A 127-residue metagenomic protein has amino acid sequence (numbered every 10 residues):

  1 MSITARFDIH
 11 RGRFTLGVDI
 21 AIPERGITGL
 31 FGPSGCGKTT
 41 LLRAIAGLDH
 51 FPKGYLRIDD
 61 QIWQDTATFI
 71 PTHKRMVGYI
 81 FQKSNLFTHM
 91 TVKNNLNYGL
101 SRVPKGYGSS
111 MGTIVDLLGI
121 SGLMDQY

Functional and structural regions predicted by a protein language model:
T28-G29, Y79: Short beta-strand immediately N-terminal to the Walker A/P-loop
F31-P33: The feature captures the beta-strand-to-loop junction immediately N-terminal to the Walker
A46: Helix-to-loop junction immediately C-terminal to a conserved catalytic motif
P52-W63: ABC nucleotide-binding domain "signature motif"
Q61-D65, G106-M124: Conserved ABC ATPase "signature" region
W63-G78, R102: ABC ATPase NBD coupling module
M76, Q82, L86, T91-Y98 (+1 more regions): Beta-to-alpha transition at the N-cap of a short helix in the ABC ATPase nucleotide-binding domain, specifically
M90-G108, L117: ABC-type ATPase nucleotide-binding domains, specifically the catalytic core motifs of the NBD
